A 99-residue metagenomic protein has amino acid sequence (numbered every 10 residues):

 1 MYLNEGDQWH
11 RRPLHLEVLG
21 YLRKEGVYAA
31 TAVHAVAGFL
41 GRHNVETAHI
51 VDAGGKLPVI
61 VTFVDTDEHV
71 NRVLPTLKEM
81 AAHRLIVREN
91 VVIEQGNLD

Functional and structural regions predicted by a protein language model:
M1-D99: Positively charged, small/polar-rich N-terminal and surface patches that mediate targeting and assembly and bind
